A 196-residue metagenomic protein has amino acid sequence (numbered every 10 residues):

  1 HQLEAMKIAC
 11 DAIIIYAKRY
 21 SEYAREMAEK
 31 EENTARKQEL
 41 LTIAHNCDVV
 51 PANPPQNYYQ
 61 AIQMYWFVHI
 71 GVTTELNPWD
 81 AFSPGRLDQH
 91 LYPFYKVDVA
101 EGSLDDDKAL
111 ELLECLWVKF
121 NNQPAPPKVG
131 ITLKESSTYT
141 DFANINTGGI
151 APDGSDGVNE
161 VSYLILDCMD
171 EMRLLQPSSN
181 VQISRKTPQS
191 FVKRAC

Functional and structural regions predicted by a protein language model:
H1-E29: Mature extracytoplasmic enzyme cores
H1-M6, A35, E39-C196: Conserved catalytic cores of very large enzyme subunits
A24-L40: Short, Lys/Glu-rich amphipathic helical modules
